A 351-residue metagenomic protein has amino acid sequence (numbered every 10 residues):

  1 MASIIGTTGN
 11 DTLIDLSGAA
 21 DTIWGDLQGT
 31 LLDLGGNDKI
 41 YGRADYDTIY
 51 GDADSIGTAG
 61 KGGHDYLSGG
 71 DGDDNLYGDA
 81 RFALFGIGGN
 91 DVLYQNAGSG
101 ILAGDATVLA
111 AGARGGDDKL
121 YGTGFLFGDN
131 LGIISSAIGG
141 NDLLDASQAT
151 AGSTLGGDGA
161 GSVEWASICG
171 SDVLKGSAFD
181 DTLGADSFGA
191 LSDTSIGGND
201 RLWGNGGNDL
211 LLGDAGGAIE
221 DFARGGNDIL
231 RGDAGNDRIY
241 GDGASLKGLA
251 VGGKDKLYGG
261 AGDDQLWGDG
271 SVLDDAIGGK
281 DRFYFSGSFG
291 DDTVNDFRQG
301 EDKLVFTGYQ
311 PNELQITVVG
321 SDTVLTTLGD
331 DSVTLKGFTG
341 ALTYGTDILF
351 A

Functional and structural regions predicted by a protein language model:
M1-A2, Q315-A351: Low-complexity acidic/polar repeat-biased segments
I5, N10-K175, F179-N312: Acidic, glycine-rich calcium-binding repeat modules characteristic of RTX/beta-roll and related beta-solenoid repeat
